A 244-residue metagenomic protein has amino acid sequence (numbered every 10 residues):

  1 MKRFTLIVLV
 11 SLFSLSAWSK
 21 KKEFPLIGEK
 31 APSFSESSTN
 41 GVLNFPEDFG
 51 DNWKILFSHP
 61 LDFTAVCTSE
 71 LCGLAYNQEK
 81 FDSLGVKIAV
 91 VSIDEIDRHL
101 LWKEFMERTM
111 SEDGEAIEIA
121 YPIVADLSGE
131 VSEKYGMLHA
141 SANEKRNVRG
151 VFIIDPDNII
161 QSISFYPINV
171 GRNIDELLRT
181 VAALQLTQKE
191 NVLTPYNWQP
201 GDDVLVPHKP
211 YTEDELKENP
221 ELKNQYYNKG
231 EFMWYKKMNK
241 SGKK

Functional and structural regions predicted by a protein language model:
K2-V8: Sec-dependent signal peptide recognition, specifically the positively charged N-region followed immediately by
V10-W18: Hydrophobic h-region of N-terminal signal peptides that target proteins for export in Gram-negative bacteria
W18-K244: Chalcogenol-based redox active-site neighborhoods
